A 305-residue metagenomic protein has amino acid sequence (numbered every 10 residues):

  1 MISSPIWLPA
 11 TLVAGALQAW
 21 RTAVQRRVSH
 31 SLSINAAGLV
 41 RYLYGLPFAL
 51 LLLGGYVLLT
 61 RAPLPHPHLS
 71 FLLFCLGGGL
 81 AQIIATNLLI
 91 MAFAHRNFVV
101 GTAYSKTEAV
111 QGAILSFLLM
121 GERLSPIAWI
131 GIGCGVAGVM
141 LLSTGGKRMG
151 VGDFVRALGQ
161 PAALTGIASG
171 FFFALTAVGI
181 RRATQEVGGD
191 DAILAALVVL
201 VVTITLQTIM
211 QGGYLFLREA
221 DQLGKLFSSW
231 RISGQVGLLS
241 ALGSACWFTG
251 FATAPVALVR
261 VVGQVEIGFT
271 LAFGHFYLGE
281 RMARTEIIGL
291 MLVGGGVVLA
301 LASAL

Functional and structural regions predicted by a protein language model:
M1-G77, T86-H95, T144-I167, F171 (+6 more regions): Membrane-interface interhelical linkers
V13, V40, Y104-T107, P126-I130 (+3 more regions): Hydrophobic core positions of alpha-helical segments in small-molecule transporters and transporter systems
R26, I90, S116-F117, R181 (+2 more regions): Small-residue-mediated transmembrane helix hinge/kink sites in multi-pass secondary transporters
A36, V100, R123-A128, V198 (+2 more regions): Residue-level recognition of membrane-helix boundary sites in multi-pass small-molecule transporters
L43-L51, Y104-L118, G133, L206 (+4 more regions): Alpha-helical transmembrane segments of compact multi-pass small-molecule transporters, enriched in specific families
A49, L115-M120, I127-K147, T285-A304: Hydrophobic transmembrane alpha-helices of multi-pass small-molecule transport proteins
F173-Q185: Extracytoplasmic gate region of multi-pass secondary transporters
